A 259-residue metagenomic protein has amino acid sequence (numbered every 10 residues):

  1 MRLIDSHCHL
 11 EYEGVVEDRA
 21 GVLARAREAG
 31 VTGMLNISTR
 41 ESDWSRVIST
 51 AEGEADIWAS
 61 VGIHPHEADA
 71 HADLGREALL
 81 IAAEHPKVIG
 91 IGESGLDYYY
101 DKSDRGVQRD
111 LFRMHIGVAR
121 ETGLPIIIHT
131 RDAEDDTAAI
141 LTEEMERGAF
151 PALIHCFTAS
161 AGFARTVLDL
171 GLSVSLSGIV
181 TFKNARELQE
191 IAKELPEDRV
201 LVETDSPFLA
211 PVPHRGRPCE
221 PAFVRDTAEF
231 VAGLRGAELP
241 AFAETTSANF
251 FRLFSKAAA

Functional and structural regions predicted by a protein language model:
M1-A259: Mid-domain alpha/beta scaffold segments of enzyme catalytic cores
